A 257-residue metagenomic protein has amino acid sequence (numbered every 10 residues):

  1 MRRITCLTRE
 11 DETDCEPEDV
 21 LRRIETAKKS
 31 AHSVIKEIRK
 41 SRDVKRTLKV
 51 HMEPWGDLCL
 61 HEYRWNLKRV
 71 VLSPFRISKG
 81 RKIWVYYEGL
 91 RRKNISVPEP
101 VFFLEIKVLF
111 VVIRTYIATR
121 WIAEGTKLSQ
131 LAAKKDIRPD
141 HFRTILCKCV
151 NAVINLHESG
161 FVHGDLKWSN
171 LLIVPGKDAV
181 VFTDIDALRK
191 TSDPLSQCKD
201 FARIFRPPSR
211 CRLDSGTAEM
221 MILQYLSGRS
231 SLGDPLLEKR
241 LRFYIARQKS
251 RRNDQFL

Functional and structural regions predicted by a protein language model:
M1-E37, Y244: Juxta-kinase regulatory segment immediately upstream of eukaryotic protein kinase catalytic domains
E25-T126, K148, I154, E158: Conserved ATP-binding subdomain of kinase catalytic cores across diverse folds
I77-S78, R143, R212: Residue-level marker of alpha-helix boundaries and capping positions
K127-I137: AlphaC helix of the protein kinase catalytic domain
P139, R143-V150: Conserved short alpha-helix within the protein kinase catalytic core
E158-W168: Catalytic-loop of the protein kinase fold
N170-F182: Conserved protein kinase catalytic/activation segment
V181-L257: C-lobe/activation-segment region of protein kinase-like
